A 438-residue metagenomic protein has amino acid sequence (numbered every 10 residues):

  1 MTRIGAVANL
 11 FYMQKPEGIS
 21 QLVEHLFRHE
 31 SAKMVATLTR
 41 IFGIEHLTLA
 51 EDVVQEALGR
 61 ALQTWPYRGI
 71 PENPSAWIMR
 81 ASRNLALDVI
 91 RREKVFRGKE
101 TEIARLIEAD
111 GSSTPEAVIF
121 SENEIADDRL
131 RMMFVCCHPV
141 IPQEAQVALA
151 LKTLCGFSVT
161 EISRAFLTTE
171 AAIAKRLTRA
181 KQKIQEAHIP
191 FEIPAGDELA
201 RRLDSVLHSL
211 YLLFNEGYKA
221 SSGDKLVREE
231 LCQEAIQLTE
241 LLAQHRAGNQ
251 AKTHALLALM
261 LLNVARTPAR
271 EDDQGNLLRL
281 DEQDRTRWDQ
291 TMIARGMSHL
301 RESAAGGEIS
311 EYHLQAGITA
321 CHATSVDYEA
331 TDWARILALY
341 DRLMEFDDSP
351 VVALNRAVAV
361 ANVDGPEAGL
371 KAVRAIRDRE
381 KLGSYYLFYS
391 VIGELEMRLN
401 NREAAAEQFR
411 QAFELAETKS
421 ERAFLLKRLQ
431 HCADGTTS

Functional and structural regions predicted by a protein language model:
K15-H25, V35-V54, T64-E72, T169-A171 (+2 more regions): Short, charged helix-capping/linker segments at alpha-helix termini
D52-G59, E72-N84: Structural recognition of an alpha-helix C-terminal capping motif at a helix-to-coil junction
R83-T101: Arg/Lys-rich amphipathic alpha helix in sigma70-family domain 2
T101-E144, T153-V159, T168-D341: Amphipathic helix-loop-helix modules that constitute alpha-helical solenoid scaffolds
I162-S163: Short alpha-helical "recognition helix" segments of helix-turn-helix
V264, D327-A330, V363, L399 (+1 more regions): Structural motif corresponding to the intra-repeat A-B loop/turn of tetratricopeptide repeats
